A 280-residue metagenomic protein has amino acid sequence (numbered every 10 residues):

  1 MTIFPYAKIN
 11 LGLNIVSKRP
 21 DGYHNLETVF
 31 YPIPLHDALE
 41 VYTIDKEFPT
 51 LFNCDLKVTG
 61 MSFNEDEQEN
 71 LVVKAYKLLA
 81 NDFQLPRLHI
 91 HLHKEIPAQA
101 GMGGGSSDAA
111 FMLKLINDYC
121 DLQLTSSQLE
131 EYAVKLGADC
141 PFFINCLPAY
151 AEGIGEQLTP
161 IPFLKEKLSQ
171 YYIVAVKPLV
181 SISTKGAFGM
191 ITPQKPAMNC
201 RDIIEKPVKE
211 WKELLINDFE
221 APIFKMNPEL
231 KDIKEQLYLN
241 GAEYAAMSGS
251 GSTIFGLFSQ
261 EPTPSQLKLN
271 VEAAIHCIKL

Functional and structural regions predicted by a protein language model:
M1-A100, D118-L124, K165-E166, K177: ATP-binding N-lobe of GHMP and related small-molecule kinases
N10, N14, H91, P97 (+5 more regions): Conserved beta-strand segments that form the floor/walls of ligand-binding pockets within enzyme and binding domains
T50, N145, A149-Y244, S259-P262 (+1 more regions): Conserved, helical-rich catalytic subdomain that frames metal- and/or nucleotide-binding sites in enzyme alpha/beta
V72, A100-S126, F142-I144: DPxDG-like acidic metal-binding loop motif
A80-H91, L115-L136, Q260-V271: Phosphate-handling active-site elements
G104-G105, M247-S252: Glycine-rich beta-strand-to-loop/alpha-helix junction loops that act as flexible
F255-L257: Short hydrophobic/aromatic beta-strand micro-patches that form the beta-sheet surface supporting nucleotide- or nucleic
